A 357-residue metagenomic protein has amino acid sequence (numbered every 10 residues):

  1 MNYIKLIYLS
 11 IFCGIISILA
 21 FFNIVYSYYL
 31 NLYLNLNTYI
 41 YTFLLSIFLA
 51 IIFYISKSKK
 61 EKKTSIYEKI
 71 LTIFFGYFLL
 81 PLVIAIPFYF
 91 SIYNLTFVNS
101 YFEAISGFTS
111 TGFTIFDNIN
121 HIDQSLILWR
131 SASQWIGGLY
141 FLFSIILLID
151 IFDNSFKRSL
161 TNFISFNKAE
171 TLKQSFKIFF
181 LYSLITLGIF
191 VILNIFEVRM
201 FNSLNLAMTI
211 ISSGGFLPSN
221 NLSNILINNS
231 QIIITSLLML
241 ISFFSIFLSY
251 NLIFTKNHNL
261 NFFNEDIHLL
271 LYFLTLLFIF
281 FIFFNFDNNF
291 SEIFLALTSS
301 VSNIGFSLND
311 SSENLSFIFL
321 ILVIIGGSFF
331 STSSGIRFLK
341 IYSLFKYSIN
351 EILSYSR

Functional and structural regions predicted by a protein language model:
M1-R357: Membrane-proximal intracellular helices of multi-pass ion channels
